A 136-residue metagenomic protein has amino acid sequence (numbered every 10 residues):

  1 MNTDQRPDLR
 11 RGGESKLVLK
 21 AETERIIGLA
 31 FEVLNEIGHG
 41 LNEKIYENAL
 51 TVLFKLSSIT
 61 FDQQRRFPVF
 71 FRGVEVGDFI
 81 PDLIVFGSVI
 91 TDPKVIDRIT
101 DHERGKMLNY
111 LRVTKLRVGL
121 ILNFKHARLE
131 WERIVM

Functional and structural regions predicted by a protein language model:
M1-L17: Short, low-complexity, charge-dense intrinsically disordered segments
K16, E36-G40: Short, surface-exposed loop/turn motifs that are enriched in glycine and acidic residues and include a nearby proline
E24-I27, N48, L108: Non-catalytic, well-ordered alpha-helical scaffold segments
I26-N35: A short, surface-exposed helix-loop junction/capping segment
H39-E43, E47-V89, I96-D97, A127-M136: Active-site metal-binding core of divalent-cation-utilizing nuclease and nuclease-like domains
I90, K94-M136: Nucleic-acid nuclease catalytic cores
